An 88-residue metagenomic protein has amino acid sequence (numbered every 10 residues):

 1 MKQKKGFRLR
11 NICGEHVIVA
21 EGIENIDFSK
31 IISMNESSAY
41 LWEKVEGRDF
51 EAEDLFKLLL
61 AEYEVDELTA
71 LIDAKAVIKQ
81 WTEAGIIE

Functional and structural regions predicted by a protein language model:
M1-Y40: Acidic, low-complexity/disordered tracts enriched in E/D and polar residues
K30-E88: Long, charge-rich, low-complexity alpha-helical segments
